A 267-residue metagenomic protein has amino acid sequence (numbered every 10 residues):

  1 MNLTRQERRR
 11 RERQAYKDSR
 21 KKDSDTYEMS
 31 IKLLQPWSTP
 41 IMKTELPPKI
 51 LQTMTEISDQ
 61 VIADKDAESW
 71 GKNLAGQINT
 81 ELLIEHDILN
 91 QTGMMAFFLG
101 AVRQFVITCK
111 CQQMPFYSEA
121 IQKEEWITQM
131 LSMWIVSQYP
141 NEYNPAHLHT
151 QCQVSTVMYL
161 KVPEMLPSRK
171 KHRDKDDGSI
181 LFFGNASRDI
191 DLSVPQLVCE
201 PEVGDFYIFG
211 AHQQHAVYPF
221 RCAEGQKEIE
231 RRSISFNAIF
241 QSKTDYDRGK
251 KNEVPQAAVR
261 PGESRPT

Functional and structural regions predicted by a protein language model:
N2-K21, P261, P266: Short Lys/Arg-rich cationic patches that frequently serve as NLS/NoLS or arginine-rich RNA/DNA-binding motifs
R20-K123, N141-N144: Non-heme Fe(II)/2-oxoglutarate
V106-Q113, L160-S168, F220-A223: Short regulatory "switch" loops immediately downstream of catalytic or recognition motifs within protein catalytic
Q129-I208, Y218, I229-E230, T244-D247: Catalytic core of non-heme Fe(II) oxygenases with the double-stranded beta-helix
H212-A216: Short, charged beta-turn/beta-strand-edge "cap" motif at the junction between a beta-strand and an adjacent loop
R221-I239: C-terminal/domain-terminus segments
S233-T267: Double-stranded beta-helix
